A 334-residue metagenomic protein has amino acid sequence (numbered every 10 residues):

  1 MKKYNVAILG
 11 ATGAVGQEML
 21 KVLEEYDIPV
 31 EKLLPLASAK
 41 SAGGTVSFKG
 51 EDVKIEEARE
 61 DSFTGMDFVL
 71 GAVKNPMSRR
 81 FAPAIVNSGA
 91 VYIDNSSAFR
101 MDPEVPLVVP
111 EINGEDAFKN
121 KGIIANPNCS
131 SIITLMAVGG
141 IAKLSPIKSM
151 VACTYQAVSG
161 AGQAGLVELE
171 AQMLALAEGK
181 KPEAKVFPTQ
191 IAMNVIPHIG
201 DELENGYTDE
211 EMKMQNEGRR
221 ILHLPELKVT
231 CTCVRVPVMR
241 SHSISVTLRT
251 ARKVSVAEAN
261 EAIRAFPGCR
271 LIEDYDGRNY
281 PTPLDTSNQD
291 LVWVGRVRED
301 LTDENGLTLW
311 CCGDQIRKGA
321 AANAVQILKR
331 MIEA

Functional and structural regions predicted by a protein language model:
M1-I191, E226-K228, R252, R278 (+4 more regions): N-terminal Rossmann-like NAD(P) cofactor-binding subdomain of oxidoreductases, focused on the glycine-rich
A11, M19, F81, A137 (+7 more regions): General structural feature for long, well-ordered alpha-helical segments within catalytic domains of soluble enzymes
F118-A125, N194-N205, L309-C311: Helix-loop-beta segment of a Rossmann-like dinucleotide-binding subdomain
G122-I133, G206-Q215, G319-N323: A glycine-rich, Thr/Ser-enriched phosphate-binding loop motif common to dinucleotide/cofactor-binding enzymes
G160-Q163, L203-G206, V238-S241, V256-A257: Short acidic/glycine-rich loop or secondary-structure boundary segments that cap or lie
A192-M239: Oxyanion-binding "anion nests"
L227-A334: C-terminal active-site/capping subdomain that shapes the small-molecule cofactor and substrate pocket of enzyme
